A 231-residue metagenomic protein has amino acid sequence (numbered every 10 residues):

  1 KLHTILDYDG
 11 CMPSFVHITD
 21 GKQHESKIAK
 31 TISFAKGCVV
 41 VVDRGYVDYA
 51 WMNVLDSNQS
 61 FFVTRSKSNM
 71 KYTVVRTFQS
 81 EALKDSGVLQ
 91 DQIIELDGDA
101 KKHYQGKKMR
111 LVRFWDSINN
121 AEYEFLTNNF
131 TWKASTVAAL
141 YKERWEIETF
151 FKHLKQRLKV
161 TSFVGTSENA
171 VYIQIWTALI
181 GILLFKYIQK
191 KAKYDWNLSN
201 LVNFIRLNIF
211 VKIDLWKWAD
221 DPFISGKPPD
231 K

Functional and structural regions predicted by a protein language model:
K1-K231: Single, function-defining residue in the core of a domain
